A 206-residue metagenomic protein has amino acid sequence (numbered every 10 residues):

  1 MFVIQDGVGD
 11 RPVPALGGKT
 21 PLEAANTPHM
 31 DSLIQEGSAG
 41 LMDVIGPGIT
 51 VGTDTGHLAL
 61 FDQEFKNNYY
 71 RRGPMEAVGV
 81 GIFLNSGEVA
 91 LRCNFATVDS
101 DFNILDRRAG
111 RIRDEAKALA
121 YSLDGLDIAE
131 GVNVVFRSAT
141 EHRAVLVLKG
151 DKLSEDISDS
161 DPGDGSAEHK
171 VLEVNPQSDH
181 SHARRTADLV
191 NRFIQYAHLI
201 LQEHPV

Functional and structural regions predicted by a protein language model:
M1, A39, R143-V145: Beta-sheet entry/capping signal
M1-R11, L33, F193-Y196, V206: Beta-strand elements within well-structured catalytic alpha/beta cores of enzymes that handle phosphate/sulfate esters
F2, E23-T27, N191: Conserved structured core elements
F2-I4, D43, S158: Short, flexible coil/turn micro-motifs enriched in small/turn-prone residues
D6, L33-E36, R137, L189: Aromatic-enriched hydrophobic runs in primary sequence
G9-G125: Active-site nucleophile/metal-coordination loop of metallo-enzymes that catalyze phosphate/sulfate and related
R72, E76-I200: A contiguous, mid-domain pocket- or channel-lining segment that forms the substrate-recognition surface
